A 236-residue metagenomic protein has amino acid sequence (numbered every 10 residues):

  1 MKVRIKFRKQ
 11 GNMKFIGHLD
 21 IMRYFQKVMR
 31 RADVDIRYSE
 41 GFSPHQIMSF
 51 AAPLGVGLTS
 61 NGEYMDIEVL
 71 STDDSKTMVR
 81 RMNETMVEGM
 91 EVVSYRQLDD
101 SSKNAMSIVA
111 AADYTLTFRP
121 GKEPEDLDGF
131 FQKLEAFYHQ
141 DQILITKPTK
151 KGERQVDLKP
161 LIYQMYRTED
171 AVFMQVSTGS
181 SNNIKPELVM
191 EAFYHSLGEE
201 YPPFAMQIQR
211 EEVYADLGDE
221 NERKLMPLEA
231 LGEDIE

Functional and structural regions predicted by a protein language model:
K6-R8, N12, I16, D20 (+1 more regions): Extended, well-folded interaction surfaces typified by the phenylalanyl-tRNA synthetase beta subunit core
F7-K9, I67-D73, L116-K122, M174-T178: Short beta-strand-to-loop capping motifs
F15-L19, T72-T77, P124-D128, S180-I184: Ordered, soluble secondary-structure elements with a strong preference for glycine-centered loop motifs and nearby
Y38-V69: Short, charge-patterned binding micro-sites
N61-T115: Ordered, amphipathic secondary-structure segments that act as subunit-interaction surfaces in large macromolecular
M78-M86, L127-Y138, V189-M190: Short amphipathic alpha-helices in soluble, non-transmembrane regions that often serve as interface/regulatory elements
H139-E236: Core RNA-modification/binding signature centered on pseudouridine synthases
